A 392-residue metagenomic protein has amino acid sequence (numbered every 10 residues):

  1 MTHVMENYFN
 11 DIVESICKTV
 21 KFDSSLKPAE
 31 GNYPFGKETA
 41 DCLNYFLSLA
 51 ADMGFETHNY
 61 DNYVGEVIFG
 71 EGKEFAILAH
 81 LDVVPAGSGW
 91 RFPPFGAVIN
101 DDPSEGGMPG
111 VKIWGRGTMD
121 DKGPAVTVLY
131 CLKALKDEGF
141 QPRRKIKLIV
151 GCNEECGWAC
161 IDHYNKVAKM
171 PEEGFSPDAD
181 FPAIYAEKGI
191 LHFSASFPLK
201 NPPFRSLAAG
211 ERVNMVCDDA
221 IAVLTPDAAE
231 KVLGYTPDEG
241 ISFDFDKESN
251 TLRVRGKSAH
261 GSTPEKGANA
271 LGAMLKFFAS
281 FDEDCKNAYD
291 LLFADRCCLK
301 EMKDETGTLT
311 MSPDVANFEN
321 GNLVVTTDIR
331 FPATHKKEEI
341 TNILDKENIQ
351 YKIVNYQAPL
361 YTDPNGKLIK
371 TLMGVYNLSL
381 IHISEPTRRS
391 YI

Functional and structural regions predicted by a protein language model:
M1-G87, V324-T326, I343: N-terminal helical capping/dimerization or prosegment-like subdomains of hydrolases acting on amide or phosphate bonds
Y8-D11, S15-F22, Y45, L49-M53 (+6 more regions): Generic non-transmembrane alpha-helical segments
E74-V150, C156, A168-K169: Active-site metal-coordination/substrate-binding segment of hydrolases, especially metallo-dependent peptidases
H80, H260, H382: Histidine-centered divalent metal-coordination motifs
E155, I161-P332: Midchain, well-structured core segments that form catalytic/ion-binding scaffolds
K247-R253, K352-G366: Short proline/glycine- and acidic-rich turn/helix-capping motifs at secondary-structure junctions
F293-E301, E305-T306, Y361-Y376: Short, low-order "capping/linker" segments at domain edges
I381-I392: Single conserved hydrophobic/aromatic residue that forms the stacking wall/gate of nucleotide- or nucleobase-binding
